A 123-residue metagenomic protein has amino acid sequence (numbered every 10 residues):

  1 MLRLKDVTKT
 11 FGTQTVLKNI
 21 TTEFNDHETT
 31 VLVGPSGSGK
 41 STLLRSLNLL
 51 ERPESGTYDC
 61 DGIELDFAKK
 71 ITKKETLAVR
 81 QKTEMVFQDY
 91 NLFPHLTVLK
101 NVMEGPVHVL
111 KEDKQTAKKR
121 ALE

Functional and structural regions predicted by a protein language model:
Q14-T15, L77: Short coil-to-beta microelement around the adenine-binding A-loop and adjacent beta1/P-loop entry of ABC ATPase
V33-P35: The feature captures the beta-strand-to-loop junction immediately N-terminal to the Walker
N48: Helix-to-loop junction immediately C-terminal to a conserved catalytic motif
G56-F67, K118: Conserved ABC transporter NBD signature motif
L65-E84, K114-Q115: ABC ATPase NBD coupling module
H95-G105: Short coil-to-helix segment of the ABC ATPase nucleotide-binding domain corresponding to the Q-loop/switch region
